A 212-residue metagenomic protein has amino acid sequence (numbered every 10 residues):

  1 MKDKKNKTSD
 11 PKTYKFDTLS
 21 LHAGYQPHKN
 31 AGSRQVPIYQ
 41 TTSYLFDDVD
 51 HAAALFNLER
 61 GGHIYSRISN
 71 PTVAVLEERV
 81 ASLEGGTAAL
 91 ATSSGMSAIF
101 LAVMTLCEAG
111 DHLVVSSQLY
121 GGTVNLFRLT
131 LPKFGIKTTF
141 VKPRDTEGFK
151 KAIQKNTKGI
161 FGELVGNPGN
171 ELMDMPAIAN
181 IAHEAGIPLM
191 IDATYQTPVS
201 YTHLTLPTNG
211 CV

Functional and structural regions predicted by a protein language model:
K2-N70, E78-R79: N-terminal "arm"/small-domain region of PLP-dependent enzymes with the aminotransferase-like
G32, V80, A98, L113 (+3 more regions): Buried hydrophobic positions in well-ordered alpha/beta secondary-structure cores of metabolic enzymes
D48-F100, G122-L129: Conserved N-terminal alpha-helix of the aminotransferase class I/II PLP-enzyme fold
S93-S94, V115-P132, T146, P168 (+1 more regions): Substrate-binding/gating loop at the entrance of the active-site cleft, primarily in PLP-dependent aminotransferase-like
T105-T123, V141-K142: Conserved PLP-anchoring active-site segment centered on the Schiff-base-forming lysine
N125-D174: PLP-dependent aminotransferase-class I/II
V165-P188, Y195-Y201: Active-site core of PLP-dependent enzymes with the aminotransferase class I/II
T202-T208: Conserved small/polar residues in nucleotide/adenosyl-binding loops
